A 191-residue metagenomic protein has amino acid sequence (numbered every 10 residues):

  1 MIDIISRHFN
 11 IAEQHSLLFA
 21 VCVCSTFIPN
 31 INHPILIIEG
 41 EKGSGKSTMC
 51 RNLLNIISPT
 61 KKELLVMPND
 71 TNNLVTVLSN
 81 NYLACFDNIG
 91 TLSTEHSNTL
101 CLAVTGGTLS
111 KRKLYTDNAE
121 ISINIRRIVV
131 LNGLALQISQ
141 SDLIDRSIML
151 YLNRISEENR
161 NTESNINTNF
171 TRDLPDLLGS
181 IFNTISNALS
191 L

Functional and structural regions predicted by a protein language model:
M1-N80: P-loop NTPase catalytic core of nucleic-acid-dependent motor ATPases
I31-P34, T60-K62, V66, T71-L83 (+3 more regions): Feature primarily recognizes SF3-like P-loop helicase cores of small DNA viruses
N88-G90: Conserved Walker B
L100-A103, S141: Histidine-centered nuclease catalytic patch
L102-S110: AAA+ P-loop NTPase catalytic core and its hallmark functional loops
G133: H-loop/switch region of ABC-family ATPase nucleotide-binding domains
